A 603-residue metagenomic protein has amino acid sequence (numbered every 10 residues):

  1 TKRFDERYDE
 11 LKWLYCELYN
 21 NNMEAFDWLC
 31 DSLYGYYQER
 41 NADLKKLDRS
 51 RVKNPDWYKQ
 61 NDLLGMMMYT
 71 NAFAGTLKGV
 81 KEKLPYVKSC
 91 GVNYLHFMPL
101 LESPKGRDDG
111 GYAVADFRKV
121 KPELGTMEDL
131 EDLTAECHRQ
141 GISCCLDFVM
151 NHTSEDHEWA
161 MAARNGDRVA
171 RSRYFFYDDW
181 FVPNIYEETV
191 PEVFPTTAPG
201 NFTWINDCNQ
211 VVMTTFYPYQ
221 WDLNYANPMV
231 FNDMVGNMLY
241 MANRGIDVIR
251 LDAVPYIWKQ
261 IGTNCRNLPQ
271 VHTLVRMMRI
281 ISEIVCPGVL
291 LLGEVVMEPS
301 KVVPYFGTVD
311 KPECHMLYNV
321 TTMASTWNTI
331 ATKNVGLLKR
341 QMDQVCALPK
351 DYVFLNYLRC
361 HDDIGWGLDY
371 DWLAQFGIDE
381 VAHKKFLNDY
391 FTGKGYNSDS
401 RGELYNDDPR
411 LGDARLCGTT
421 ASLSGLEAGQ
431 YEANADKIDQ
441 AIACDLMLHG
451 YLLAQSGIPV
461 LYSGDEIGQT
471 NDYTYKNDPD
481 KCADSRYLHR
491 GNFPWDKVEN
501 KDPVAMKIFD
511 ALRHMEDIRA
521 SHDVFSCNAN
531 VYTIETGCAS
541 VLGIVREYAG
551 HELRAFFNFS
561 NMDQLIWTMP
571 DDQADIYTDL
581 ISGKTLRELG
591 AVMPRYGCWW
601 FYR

Functional and structural regions predicted by a protein language model:
T1-R603: Active-site and adjacent substrate-binding regions of carbohydrate-active enzymes
